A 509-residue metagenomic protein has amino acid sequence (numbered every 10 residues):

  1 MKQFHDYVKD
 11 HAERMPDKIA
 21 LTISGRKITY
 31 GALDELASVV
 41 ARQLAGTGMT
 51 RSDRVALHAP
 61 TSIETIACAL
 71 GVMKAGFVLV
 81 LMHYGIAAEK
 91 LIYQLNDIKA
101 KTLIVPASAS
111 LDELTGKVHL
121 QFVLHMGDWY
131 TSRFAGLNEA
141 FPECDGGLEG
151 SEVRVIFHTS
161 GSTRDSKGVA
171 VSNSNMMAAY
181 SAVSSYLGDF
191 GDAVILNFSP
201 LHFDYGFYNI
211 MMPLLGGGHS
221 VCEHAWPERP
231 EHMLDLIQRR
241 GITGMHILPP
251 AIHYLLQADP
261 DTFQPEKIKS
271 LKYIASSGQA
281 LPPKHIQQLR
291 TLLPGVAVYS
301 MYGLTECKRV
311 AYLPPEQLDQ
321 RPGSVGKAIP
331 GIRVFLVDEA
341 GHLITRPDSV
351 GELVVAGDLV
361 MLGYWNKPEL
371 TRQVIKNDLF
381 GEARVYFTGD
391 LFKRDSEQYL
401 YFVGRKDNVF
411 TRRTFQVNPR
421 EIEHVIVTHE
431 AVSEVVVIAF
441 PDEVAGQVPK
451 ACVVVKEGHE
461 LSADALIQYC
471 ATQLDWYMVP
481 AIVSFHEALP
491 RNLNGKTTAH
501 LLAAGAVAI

Functional and structural regions predicted by a protein language model:
P16-D17, E139-H158, D165, G188-V194: Conserved pre-ATP/AMP-binding loop-to-beta segment of ANL
R26, A41-I86, F198-S199: Conserved AMP-binding/adenylate-forming
T29-A32, R154-A178: Conserved AMP-binding A3 loop
T65, I86, Y93, G357 (+6 more regions): AMP-binding/adenylate-forming catalytic core of the ANL superfamily
S108-S151: ANL superfamily adenylate-forming
M177-V194, D204-T243, A258: Conserved AMP-binding/adenylation subdomain of ANL enzymes
I242-I247, L256-R321, R333: Gly/Ser/Thr-rich phosphate-binding loop
K327-G331, H342-N377, V417: Conserved ATP/PPi-binding loop(s) of AMP-dependent carboxylate-activating enzymes
